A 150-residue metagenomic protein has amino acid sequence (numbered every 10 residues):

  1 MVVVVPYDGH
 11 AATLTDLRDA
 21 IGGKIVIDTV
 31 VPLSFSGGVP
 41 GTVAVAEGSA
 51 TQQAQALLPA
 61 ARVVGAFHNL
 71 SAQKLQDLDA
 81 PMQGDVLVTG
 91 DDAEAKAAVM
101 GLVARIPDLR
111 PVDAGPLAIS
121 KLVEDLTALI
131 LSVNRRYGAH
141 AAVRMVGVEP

Functional and structural regions predicted by a protein language model:
M1-I25, P32-G38: Rossmann-like NAD(P)-binding element
P6-G9, N69-L70, D92-E94: Short beta->alpha connector loops
V26-G48, G65: Conserved Rossmann-fold NAD(P)-dependent oxidoreductase catalytic core, especially the SDR/UDP-sugar
I27, R62-A66, P111-A114: General beta-strand structural signal in soluble alpha/beta enzymes
V39-E47, D77-E94: Short beta-strand and adjoining strand-loop segment in the mid-core of the Rossmann-like NAD(P)-dependent dehydrogenase
A46-N69: Rossmann-fold dehydrogenase core element
G84-P150: Active-site-lining helix/loop region of Rossmann-like oxidoreductase modules
